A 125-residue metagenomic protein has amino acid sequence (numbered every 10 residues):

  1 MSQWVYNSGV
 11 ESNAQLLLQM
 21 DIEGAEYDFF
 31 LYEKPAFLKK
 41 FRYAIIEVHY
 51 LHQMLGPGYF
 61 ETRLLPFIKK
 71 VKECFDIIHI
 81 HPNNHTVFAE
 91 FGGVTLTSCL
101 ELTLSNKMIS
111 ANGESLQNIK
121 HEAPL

Functional and structural regions predicted by a protein language model:
M1-A14, Y43, Y50-L125: Rossmann-like AdoMet/SAM-dependent catalytic core
L18-A25: Switch II (G3) loop of P-loop NTPases
Q19, I45-E47: Short beta-strand segments
E23, V48-H49: Short strand-turn motif at the edge of the Rossmann-like AdoMet-binding core
E26-P35: Distinct, well-ordered alpha-helical segments
L38-F41: Core-facing hydrophobic residues within beta-strands of well-ordered domains
